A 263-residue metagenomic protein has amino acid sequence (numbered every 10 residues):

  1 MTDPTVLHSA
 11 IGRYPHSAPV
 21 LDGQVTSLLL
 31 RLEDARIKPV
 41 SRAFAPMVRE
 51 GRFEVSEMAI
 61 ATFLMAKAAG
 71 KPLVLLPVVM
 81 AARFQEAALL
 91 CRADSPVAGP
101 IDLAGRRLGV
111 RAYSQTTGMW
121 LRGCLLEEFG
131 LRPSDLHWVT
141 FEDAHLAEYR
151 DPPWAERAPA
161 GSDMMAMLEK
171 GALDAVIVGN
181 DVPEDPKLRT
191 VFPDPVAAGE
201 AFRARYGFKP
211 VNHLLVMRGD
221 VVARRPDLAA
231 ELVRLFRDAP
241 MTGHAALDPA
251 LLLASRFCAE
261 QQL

Functional and structural regions predicted by a protein language model:
T2-H8: Extreme N-terminal starter segment of soluble prokaryotic enzymes
H8, G12-L131, V139-E142: Short, glycine-/small- and polar/acidic-enriched structural segments that line small-molecule recognition paths
I37-S56, A69, G118-M119, G123 (+1 more regions): Short helices/loops that flank or line small-molecule/ion binding pockets
P96-I101, E127-D135, A166-D174, R224: Secondary-structure boundary elements
G109-S134, W138, L214-V216, D220-A246: Ligand-binding clefts/hinges and TM-proximal coupling segments of bilobed small-molecule sensing domains
D135-H145, N180: Short, surface-exposed recognition loops or helix-turn segments adjacent to catalytic cores
Y149-P240: Pocket-lining segment of extracytoplasmic ligand-binding domains
M241-L263: An extracytoplasmic/periplasmic, membrane-proximal ligand-sensing/linker region
